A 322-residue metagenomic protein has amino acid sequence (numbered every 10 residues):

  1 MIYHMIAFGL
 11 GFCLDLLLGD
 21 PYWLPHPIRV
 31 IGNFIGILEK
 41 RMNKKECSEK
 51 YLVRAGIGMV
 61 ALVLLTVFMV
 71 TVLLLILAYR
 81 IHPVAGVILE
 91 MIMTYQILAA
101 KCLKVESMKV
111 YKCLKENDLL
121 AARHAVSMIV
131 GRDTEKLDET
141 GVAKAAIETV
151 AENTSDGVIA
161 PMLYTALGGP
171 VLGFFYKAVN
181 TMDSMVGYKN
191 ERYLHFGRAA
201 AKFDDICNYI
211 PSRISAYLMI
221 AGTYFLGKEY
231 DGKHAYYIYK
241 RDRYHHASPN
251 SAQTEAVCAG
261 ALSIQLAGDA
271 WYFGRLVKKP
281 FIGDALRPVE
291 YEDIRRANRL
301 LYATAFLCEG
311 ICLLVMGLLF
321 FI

Functional and structural regions predicted by a protein language model:
M1-F175, V179, G187-I322: Hydrophobic alpha-helical transmembrane segments
S184: Glycine-rich phosphate/dinucleotide-binding loop and adjoining beta-alpha-beta core of small-molecule
